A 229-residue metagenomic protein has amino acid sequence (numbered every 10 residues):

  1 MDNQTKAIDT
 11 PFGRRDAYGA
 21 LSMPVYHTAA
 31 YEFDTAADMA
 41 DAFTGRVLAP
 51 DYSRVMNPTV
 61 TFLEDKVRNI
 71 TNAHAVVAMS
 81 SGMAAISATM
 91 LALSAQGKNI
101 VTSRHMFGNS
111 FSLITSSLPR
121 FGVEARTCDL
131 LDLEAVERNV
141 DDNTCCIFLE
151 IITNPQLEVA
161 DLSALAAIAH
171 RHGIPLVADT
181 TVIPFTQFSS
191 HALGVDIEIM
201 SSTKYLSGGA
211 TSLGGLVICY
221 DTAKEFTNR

Functional and structural regions predicted by a protein language model:
M1-Y26, V217: Short conserved active-site loop signatures built around small residues
N3, S22, D38, V47-P50 (+1 more regions): Residue-level signal for pocket-adjacent positions within structured domains
A7-G13, V76-R229: Conserved PLP-enzyme active-site core in the AAT-like
A20-L21, N72, F121: Short, basic and Ser/Thr-rich N-terminal targeting/leader segments
S22-P24, A29-A37, D129-L133: Histidine- and aromatic-rich ligand-binding microenvironments
A30, T35-S87, N109-S116: Conserved N-terminal alpha-helix of the aminotransferase class I/II PLP-enzyme fold
